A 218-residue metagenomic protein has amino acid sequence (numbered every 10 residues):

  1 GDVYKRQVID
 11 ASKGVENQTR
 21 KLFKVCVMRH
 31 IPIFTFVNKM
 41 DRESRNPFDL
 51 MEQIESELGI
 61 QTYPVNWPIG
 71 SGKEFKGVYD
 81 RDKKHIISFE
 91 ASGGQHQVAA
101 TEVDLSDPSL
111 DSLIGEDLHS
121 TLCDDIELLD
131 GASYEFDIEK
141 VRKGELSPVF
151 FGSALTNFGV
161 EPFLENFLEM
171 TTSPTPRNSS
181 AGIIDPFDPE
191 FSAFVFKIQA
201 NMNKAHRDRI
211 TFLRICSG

Functional and structural regions predicted by a protein language model:
G1-G218: Structural and coupling elements of P-loop NTPases
